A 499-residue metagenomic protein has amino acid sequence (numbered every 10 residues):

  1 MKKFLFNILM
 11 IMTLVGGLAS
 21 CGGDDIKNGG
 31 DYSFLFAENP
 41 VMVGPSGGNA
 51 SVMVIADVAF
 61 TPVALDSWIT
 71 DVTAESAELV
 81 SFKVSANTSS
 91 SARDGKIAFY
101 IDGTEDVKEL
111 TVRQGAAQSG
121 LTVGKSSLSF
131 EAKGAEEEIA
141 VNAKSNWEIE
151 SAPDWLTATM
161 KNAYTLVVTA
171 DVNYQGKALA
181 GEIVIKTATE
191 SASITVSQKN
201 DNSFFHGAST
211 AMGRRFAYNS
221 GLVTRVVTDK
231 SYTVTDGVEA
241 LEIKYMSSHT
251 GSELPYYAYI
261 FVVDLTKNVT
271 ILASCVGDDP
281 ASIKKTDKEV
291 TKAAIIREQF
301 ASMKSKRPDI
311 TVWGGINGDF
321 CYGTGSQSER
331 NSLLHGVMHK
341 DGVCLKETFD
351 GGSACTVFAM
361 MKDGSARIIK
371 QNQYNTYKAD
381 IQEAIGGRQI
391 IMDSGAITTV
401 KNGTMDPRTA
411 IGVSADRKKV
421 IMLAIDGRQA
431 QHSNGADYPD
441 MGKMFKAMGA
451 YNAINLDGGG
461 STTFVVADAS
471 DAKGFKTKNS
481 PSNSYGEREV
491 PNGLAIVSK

Functional and structural regions predicted by a protein language model:
M1-I8: Bacterial N-terminal signal peptides that target proteins for export
I11-M42, E109-L121, T195-G213: Bacterial Sec-dependent N-terminal signal peptides
F34-L35, S51-S81, E138-V167: Surface-exposed binding patches on compact interaction domains or structured appendages
V41-G47, S129-G134: Short, solvent-exposed loop/linker segments at the N-terminal edge of repeated beta-sheet extracellular domains
S91-G103, K177-A188: A short beta-strand micro-motif common to beta-rich folds, especially ectodomain repeats
D201-F349: Zymogen propeptides
C321-G403: Active-site-adjacent helix-turn-beta-strand microarchitecture at beta-sheet edges that either contains or buttresses
S326-T348, V400-N452, S461-K499: Conserved, well-ordered active-site substructure
